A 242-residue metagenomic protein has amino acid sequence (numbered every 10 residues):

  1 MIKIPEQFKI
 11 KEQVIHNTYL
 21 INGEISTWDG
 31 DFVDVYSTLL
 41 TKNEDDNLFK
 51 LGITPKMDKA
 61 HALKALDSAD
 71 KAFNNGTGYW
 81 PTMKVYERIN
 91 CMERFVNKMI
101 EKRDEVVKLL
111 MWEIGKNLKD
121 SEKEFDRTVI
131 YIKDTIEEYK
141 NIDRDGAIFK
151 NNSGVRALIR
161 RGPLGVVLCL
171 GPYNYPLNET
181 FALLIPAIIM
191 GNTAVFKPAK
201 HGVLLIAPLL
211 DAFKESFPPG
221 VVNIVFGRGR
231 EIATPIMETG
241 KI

Functional and structural regions predicted by a protein language model:
M1-K108: Short, structured beta/alpha segment
I2-I10, I130-I142: C-terminal segments
M92, S121, F125-T128, I206: Hydrophobic packing residues in well-ordered alpha-helices of helical domains and bundles
R94-K98, R127-E138, A212: Alpha-helical scaffold segments in carbohydrate-active enzymes
D104, K108, E137, N141-R144: Charged/polar positions within long, soluble alpha-helices
V107-D126, R230: Flexible, acidic loop-helix segments that line cofactor/substrate-binding pockets
N141-I242: Rossmann-like NAD(P) dinucleotide-binding subdomain of oxidoreductase/dehydrogenase enzymes
